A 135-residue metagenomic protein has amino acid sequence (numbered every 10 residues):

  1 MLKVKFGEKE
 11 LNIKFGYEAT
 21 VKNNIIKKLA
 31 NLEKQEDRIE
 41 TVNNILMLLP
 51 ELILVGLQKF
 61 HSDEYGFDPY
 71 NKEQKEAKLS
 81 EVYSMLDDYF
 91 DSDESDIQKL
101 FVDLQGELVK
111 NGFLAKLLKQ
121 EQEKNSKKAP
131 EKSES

Functional and structural regions predicted by a protein language model:
M1-K5, I26-T41, G66-S135: Charged interaction scaffolds used for protein-protein
F6-L11: Glycine-centered positions within short beta-strands or beta-hairpins
I13-F15, A19-E51: A contiguous binding-surface segment within folded domains or other stable secondary-structure elements
L48-K59, V102-G106: Short, hydrophobic/amphipathic alpha-helical patches that form generic packing surfaces within helical domains
L57-D68: Short helix-capping/linker segments at secondary-structure and domain boundaries
